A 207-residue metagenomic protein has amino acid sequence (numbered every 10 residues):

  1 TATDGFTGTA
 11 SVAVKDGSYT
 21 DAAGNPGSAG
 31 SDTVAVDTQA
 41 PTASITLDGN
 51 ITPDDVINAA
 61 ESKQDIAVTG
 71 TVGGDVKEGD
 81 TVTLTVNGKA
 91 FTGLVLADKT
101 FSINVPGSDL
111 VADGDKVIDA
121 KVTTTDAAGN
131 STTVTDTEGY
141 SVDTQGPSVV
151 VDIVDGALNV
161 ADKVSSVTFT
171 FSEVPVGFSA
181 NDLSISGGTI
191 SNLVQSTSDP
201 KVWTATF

Functional and structural regions predicted by a protein language model:
T1-L84, G88-A120, A127-F207: Non-catalytic beta-sheet/beta-sandwich ligand-binding modules that flank or precede catalytic cores
